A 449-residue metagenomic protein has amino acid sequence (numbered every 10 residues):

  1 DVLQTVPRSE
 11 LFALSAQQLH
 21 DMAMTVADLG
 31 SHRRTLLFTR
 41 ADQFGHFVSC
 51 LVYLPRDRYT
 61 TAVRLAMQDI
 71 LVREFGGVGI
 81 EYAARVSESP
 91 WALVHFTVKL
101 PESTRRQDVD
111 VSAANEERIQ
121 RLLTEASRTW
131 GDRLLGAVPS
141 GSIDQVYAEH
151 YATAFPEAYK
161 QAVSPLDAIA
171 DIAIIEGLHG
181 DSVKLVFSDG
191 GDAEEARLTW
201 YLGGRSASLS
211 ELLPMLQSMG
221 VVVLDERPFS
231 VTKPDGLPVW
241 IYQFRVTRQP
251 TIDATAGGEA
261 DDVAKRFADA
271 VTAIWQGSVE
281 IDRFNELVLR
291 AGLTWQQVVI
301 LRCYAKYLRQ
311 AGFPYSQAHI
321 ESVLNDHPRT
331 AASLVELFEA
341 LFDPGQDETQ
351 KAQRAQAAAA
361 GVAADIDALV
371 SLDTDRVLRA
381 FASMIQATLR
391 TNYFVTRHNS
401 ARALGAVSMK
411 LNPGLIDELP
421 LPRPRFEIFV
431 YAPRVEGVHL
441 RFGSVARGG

Functional and structural regions predicted by a protein language model:
D1-G449: Non-catalytic interaction/regulatory segments
